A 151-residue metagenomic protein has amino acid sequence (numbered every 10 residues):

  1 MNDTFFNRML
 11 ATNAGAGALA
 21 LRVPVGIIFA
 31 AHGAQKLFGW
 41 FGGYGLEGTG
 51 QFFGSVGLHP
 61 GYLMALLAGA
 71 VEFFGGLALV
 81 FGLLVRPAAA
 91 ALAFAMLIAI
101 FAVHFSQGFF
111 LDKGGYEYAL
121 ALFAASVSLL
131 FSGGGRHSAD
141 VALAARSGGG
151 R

Functional and structural regions predicted by a protein language model:
M1-W40, Y62-A70, F74, F81-R151: Extended, low-polarity transmembrane helix blocks
G39-P60: Membrane-interface interhelical connector segments
